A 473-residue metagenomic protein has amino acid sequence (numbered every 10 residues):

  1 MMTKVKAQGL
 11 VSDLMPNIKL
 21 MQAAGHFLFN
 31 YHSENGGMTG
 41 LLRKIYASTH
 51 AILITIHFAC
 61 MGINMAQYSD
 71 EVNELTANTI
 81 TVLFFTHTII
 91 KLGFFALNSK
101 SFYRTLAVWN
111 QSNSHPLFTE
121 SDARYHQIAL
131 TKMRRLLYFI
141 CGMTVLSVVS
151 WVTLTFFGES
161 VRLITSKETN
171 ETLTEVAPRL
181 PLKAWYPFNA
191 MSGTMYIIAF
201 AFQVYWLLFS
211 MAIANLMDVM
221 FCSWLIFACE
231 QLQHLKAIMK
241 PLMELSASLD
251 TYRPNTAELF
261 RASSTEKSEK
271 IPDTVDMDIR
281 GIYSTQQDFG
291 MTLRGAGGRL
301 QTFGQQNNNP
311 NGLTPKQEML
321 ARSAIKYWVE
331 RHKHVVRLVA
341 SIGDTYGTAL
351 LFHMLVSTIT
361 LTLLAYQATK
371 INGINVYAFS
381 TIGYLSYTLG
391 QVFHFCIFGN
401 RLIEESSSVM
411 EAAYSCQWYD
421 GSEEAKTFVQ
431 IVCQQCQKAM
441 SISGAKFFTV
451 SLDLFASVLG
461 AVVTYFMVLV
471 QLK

Functional and structural regions predicted by a protein language model:
M2-E34, G40-L75, H115-M220, E230 (+2 more regions): Helix-loop-helix junctions within predominantly alpha-helical proteins
M2-L28, A123-H126, Y138-M143, L245-K473: Terminal membrane-anchoring module of integral membrane proteins
A47-S48, F84-L92, M211, D218 (+3 more regions): Hydrophobic alpha-helical transmembrane segments of multi-pass small-molecule transporters/permeases
I54-F58, F85, T105, V204-M211 (+8 more regions): Amphipathic, well-ordered alpha-helical segments in soluble domains
T55, I89, V149-V152, T358 (+1 more regions): Hydrophobic residues within the alpha-helical transmembrane core of Major Facilitator Superfamily
E74, T81-F95, G142-S150: Transmembrane alpha-helix/interfacial motif
T88-N110, C222, C229, V392-C416: Inner-leaflet juxtamembrane helices
L97-Y103, L154-I164, D218-I226, H234 (+1 more regions): Juxtamembrane/interface segments at transmembrane-helix termini
